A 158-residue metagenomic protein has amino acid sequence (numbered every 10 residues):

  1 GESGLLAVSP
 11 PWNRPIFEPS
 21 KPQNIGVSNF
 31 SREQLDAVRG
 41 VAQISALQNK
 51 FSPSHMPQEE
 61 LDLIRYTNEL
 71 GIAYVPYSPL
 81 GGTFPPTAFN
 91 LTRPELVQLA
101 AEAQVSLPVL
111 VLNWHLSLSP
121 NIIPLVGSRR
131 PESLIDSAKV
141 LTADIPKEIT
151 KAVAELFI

Functional and structural regions predicted by a protein language model:
E2-I158: Beta/alpha (TIM)-barrel catalytic core signal, keyed to glycine-rich beta->alpha loops juxtaposed to Asp/Glu that bind
